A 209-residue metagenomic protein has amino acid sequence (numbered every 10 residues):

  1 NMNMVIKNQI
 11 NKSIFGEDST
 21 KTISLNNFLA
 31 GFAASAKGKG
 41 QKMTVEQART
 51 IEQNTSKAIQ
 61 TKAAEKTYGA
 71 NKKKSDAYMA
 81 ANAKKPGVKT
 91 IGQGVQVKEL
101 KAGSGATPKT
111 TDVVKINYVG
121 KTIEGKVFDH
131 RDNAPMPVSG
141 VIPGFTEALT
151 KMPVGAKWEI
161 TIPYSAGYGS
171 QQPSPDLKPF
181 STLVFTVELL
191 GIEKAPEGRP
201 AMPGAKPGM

Functional and structural regions predicted by a protein language model:
N1-M209: Cross-family detector of peptidyl-prolyl cis-trans isomerase
